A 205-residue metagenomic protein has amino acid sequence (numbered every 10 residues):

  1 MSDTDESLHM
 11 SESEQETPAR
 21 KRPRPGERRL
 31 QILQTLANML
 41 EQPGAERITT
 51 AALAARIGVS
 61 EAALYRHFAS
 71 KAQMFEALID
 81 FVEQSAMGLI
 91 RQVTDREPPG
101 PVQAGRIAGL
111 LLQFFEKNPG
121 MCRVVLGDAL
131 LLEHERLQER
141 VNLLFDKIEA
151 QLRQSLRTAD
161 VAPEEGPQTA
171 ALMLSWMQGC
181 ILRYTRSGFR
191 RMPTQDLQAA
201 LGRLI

Functional and structural regions predicted by a protein language model:
M1-P43, R47-R56, Q73, S85: Basic, helix-initiating cap at the start of DNA-binding domains
D3-D5, P163-R186, P193-L204: Hydrophobic alpha-helical segments that form the core of small-molecule binding pockets and/or dimer interfaces
R28, K71, L78, V82 (+6 more regions): Hydrophobic/aromatic residues within well-ordered alpha-helical segments
L40-P43, T49-T50, E61, K71 (+3 more regions): Amphipathic alpha-helical segments enriched in hydrophobic/aromatic and basic residues that form the DNA-contacting
G58-F68: Short hydrophobic/aromatic patch on the recognition helix
A77, R91-K117, G166-M173: Hydrophobic alpha-helical connector segments
Q84-M87, E135-D160, P167-A171, Q195 (+1 more regions): Amphipathic alpha-helical packing segments from all-alpha helical-bundle domains
F115-E135, L182: Amphipathic alpha-helical segments used for helix-helix packing
